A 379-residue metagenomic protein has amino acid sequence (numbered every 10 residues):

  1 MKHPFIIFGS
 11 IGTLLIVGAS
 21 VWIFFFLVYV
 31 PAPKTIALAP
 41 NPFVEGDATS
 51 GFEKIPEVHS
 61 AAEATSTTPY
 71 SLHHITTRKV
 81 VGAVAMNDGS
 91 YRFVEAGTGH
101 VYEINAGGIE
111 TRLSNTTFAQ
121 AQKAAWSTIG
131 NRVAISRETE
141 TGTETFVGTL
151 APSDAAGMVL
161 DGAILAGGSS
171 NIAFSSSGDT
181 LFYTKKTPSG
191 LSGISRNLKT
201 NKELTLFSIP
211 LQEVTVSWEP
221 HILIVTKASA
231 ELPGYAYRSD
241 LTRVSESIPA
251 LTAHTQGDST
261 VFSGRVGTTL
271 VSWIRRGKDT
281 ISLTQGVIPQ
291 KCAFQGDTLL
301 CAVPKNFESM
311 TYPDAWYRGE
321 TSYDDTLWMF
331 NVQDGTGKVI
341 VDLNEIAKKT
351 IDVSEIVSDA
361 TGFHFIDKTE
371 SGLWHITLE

Functional and structural regions predicted by a protein language model:
L15, G82-G89, K123-R132, R137 (+6 more regions): Blade-terminus and WD-like Trp-Asp/Gly-His loop motifs, strongest in beta-propeller folds
V28-T68: Juxtamembrane proline-rich low-complexity "stalk" or linker regions positioned immediately after a signal peptide
G51, I55-A61, T65-V101, F118-A125: Beta-strand-rich domains and repeat architectures in extracellular enzymes and scaffolds, especially beta-propellers
T76-V81, T116-Q122, D154, V159-A173 (+5 more regions): Short coil/turn segments at the loop-to-beta-strand junctions that recur within blades of beta-propeller repeat folds
V147-S153, S195-K199, Y237-R238, W273-G277 (+1 more regions): Beta-propeller blade signature
N171-H254: Solenoidal tandem-repeat scaffolds enriched in leucines and small polar residues
A302-Y323: Short, conserved, GDST-rich strand-edge loop motifs in beta-rich repeat architectures
D352-E379: Blade-level signature of beta-propeller repeat domains, shared across WD40, Kelch, NHL, RCC1 and BNR/Asp-box propellers
